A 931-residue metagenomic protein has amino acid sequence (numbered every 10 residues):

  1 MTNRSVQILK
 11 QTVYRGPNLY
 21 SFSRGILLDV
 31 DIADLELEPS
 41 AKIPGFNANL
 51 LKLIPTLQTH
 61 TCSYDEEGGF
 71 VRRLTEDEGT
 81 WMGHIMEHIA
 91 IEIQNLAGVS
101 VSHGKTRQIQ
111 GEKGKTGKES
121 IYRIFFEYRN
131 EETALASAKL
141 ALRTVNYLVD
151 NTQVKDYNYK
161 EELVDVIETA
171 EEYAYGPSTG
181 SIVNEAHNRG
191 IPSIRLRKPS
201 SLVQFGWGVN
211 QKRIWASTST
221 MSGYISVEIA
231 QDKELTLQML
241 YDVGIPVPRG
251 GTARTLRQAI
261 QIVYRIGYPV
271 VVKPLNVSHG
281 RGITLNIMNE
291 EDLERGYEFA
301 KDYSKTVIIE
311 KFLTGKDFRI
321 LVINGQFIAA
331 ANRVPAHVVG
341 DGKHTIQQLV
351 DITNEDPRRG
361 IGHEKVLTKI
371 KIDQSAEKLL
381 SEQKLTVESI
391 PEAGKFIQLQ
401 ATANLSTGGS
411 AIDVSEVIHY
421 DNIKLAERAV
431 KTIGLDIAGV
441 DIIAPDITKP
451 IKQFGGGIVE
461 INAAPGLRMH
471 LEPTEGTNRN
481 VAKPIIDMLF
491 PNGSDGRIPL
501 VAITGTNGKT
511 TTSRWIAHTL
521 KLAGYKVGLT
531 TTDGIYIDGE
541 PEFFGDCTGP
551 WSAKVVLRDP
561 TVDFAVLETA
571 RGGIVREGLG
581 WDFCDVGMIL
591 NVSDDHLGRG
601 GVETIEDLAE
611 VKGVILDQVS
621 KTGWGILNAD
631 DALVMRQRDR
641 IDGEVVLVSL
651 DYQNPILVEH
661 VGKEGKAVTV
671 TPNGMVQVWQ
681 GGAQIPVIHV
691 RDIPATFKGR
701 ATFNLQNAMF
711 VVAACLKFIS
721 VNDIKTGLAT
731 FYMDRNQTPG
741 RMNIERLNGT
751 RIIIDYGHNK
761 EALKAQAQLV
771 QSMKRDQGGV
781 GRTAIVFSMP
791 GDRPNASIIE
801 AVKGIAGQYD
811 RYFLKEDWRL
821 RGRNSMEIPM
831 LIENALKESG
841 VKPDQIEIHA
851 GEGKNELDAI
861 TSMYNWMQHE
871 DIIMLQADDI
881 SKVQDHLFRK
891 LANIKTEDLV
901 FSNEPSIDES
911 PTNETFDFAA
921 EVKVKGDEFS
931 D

Functional and structural regions predicted by a protein language model:
M1-H187, Q326-A329, V334-D341, T345-Q348 (+2 more regions): ATP-dependent carboxylate activation and anion-phosphoryl transfer catalytic cores that bind Mg-ATP to form
K10, G16-P55, C62, F70 (+4 more regions): ATP-dependent carboxylate-amine ligase
E119, R123-R265, S278: Conserved N-proximal alpha/beta basic substrate-recognition cap immediately N-terminal to, or forming the N-lobe
A186, D441, T530, E568 (+6 more regions): Residue-level signal for inorganic ion chemistry
K212-Q374, Y420: Active-site nucleotide/adenylate-binding loops and adjacent lid/helix of ATP-dependent enzymes
N492-I535: Walker A (P-loop) phosphate-binding motif
P541-L647, Y652-I656, K760-L763: Flexible active-site lid/hinge loop adjacent to a nucleotide/diphosphate and Mg2+-phosphate binding pocket
V602-A609, G613, G623, D642-K764: Adenine nucleotide phosphate-binding catalytic loops in nucleotide-utilizing enzymes
